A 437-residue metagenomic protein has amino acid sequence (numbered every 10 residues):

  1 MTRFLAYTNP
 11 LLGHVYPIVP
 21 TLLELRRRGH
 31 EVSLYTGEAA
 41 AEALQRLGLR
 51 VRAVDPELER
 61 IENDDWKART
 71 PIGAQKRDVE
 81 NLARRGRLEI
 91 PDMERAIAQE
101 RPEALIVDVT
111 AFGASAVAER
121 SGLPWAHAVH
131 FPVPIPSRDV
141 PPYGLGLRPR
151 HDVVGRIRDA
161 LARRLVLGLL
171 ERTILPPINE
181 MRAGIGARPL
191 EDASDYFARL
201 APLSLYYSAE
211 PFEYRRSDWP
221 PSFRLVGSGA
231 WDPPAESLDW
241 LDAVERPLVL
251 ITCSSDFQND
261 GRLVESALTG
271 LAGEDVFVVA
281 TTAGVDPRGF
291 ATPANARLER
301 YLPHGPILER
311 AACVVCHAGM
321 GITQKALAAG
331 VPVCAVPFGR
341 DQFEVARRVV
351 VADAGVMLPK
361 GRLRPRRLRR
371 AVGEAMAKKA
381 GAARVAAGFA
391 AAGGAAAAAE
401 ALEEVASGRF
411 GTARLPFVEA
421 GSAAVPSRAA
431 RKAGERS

Functional and structural regions predicted by a protein language model:
M1-R52: N-terminal subdomain of nucleotide-sugar transferases
L34-D78, G155-R156: Conserved nucleotide-sugar phosphate-binding/catalytic loop shared by glycosyltransferases and other
R84-R156, P211: Conserved nucleotide-sugar donor-interacting segment of glycosyltransferase catalytic cores, predominantly GT-B
E100, P365-S437: C-terminal amphipathic helix plus adjacent low-complexity, charged tail appended to glycosyltransferase catalytic
L105, E299-A346: A donor-sugar binding/catalytic signature common to diverse glycosyltransferases and related nucleotide-sugar
A126-Y214: Active-site-proximal region of nucleotide-activated glycan assembly enzymes, centered on histidine/acidic-rich loops
S208-C313: Donor-nucleotide binding loops and adjacent catalytic segments primarily of GT-B fold Leloir glycosyltransferases
R340-A371: Change "using UDP/GDP/dTDP sugars" to "using nucleotide sugars
